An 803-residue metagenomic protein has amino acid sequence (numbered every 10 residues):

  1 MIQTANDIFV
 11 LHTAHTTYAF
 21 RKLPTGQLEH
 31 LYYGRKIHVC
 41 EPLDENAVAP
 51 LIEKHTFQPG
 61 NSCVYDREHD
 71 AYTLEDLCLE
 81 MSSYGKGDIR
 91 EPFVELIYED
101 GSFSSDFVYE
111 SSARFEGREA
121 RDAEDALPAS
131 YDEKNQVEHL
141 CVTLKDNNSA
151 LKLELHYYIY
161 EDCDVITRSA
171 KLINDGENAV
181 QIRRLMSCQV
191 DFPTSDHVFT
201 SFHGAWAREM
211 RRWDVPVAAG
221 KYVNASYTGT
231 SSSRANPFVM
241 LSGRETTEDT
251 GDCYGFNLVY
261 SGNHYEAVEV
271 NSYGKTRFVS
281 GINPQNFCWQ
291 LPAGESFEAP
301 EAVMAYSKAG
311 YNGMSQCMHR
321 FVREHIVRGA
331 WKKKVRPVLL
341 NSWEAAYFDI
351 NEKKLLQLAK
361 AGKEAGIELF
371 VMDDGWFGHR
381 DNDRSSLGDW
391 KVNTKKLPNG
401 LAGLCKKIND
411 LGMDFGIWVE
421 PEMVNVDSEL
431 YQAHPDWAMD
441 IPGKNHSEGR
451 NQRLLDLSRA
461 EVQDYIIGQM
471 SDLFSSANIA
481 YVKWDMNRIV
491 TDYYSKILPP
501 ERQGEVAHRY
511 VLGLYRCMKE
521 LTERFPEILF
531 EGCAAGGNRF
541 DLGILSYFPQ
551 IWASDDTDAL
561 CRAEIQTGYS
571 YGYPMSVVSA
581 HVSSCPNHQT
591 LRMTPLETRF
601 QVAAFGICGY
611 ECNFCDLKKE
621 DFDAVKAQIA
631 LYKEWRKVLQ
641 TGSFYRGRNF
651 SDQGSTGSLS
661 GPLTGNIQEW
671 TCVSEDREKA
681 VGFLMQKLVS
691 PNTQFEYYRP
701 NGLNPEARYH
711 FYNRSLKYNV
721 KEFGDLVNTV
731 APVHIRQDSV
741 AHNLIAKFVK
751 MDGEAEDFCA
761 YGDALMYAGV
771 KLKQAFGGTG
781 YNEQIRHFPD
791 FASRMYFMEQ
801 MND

Functional and structural regions predicted by a protein language model:
D7-A14, Y18, L28-E269, Q285 (+1 more regions): Polysaccharide-binding surfaces and accessory modules of carbohydrate-active proteins
H15, A170, G294, L340 (+8 more regions): Conserved, mostly hydrophobic/aromatic
E95-L96, S102-Y109, W289-K308, F791-E799: Short Pro-Gly-centered flexible turn/kink motifs
K171, E177-V180, Y260, Y265 (+1 more regions): Extended acidic/polar, glycine-enriched regions that form or flank non-catalytic beta-rich accessory modules
F238-V239, E248, T656-P705: Carbohydrate-binding surface patches
W331-G468, Y481: Aromatic-lined carbohydrate-binding/catalytic grooves of carbohydrate-active enzymes
N425-D464, H508-D616: Glycan-recognition surfaces
L688-D803: C-terminal beta-sandwich/jelly-roll accessory domains of carbohydrate-active enzymes
